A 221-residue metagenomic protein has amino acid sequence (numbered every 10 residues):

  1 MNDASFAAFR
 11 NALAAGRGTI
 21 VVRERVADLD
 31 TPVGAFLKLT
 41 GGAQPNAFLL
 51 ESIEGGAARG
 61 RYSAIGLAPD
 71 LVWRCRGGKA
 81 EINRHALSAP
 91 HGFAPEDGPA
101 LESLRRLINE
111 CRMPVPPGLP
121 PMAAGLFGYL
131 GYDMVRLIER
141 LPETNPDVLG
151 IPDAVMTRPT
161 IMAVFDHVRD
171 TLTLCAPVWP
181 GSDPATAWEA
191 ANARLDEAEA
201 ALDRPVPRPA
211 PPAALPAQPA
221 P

Functional and structural regions predicted by a protein language model:
M1-A47, S52-E96, Y132-P221: Extended accessory regions or peripheral subdomains of proteins
P99-P120: FAD-binding glycine-rich core of flavoenzymes that anchor FAD
G125: Catalytic beta-strand/loop module used to bind and position nucleotide/cofactor moieties in cofactor-attachment
